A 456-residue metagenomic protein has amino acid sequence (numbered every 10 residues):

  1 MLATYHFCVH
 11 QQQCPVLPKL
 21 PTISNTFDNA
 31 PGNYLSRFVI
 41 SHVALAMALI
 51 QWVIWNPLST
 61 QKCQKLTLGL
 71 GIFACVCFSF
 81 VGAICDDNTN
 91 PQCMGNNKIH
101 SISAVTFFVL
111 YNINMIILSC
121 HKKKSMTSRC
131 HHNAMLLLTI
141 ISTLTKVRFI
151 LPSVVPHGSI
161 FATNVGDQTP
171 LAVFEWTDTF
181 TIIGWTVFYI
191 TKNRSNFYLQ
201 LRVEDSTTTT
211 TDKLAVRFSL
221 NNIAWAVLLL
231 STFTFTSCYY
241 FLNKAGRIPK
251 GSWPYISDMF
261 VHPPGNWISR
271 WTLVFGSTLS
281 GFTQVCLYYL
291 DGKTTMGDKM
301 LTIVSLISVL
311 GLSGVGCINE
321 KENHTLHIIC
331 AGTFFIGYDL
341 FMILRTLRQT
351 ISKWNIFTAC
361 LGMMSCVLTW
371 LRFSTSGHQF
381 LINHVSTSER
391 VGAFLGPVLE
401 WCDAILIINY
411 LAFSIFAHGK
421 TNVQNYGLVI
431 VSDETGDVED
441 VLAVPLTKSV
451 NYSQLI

Functional and structural regions predicted by a protein language model:
M1-V105, L220-M300, S308, L312-A331: Early transmembrane hairpin module of multi-pass membrane proteins
A3, V43-V53, L70-I84, S103-I117 (+8 more regions): Membrane-embedded alpha-helical transmembrane segments of multi-pass integral membrane proteins
H6-H10, W52-W55, I116-K124, L151-V155 (+6 more regions): Transmembrane-helix exit/juxtamembrane "anchor" motif
F7-S24, Q61-C63, S153-D167, N196-S206 (+4 more regions): Interhelical loop segments of eukaryotic multi-pass membrane proteins
Q61-K62, A83-I102, L118-H131, V154-L171 (+5 more regions): Juxtamembrane/interface segments of multi-pass membrane proteins
C130-L136, A215-S231, K353-A359: Alpha-helical transmembrane segments and their helix-start/interface "positive-inside/aromatic belt" motifs in integral
D167-T181, A393-D403: Membrane-interface transmembrane-helix boundary segments in multi-pass integral membrane proteins
Y198-K213, V423-I456: Non-transmembrane, juxtamembrane loop and terminal tail segments of multi-pass eukaryotic membrane proteins
